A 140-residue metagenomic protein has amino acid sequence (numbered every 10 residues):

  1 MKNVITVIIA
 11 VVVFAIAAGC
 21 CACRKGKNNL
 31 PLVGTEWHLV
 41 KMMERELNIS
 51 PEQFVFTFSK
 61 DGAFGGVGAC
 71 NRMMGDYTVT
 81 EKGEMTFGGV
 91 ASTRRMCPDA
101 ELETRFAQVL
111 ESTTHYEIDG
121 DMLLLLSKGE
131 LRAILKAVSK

Functional and structural regions predicted by a protein language model:
K2-I9, I16-K140: Lipid interaction determinants
